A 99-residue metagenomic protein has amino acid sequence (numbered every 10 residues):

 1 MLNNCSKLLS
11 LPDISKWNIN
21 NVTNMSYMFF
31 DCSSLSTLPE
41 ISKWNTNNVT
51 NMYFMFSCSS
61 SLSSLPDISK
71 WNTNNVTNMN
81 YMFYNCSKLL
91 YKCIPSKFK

Functional and structural regions predicted by a protein language model:
M1-K99: Negatively charged
